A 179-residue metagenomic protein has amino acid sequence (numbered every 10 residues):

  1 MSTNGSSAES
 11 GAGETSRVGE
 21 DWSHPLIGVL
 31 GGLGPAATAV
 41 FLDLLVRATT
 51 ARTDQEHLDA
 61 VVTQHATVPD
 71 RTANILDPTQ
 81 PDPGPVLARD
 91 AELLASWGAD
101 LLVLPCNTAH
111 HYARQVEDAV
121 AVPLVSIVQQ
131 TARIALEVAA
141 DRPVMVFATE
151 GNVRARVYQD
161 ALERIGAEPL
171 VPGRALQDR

Functional and structural regions predicted by a protein language model:
M1-R179: Non-catalytic structural scaffold of enzyme domains
